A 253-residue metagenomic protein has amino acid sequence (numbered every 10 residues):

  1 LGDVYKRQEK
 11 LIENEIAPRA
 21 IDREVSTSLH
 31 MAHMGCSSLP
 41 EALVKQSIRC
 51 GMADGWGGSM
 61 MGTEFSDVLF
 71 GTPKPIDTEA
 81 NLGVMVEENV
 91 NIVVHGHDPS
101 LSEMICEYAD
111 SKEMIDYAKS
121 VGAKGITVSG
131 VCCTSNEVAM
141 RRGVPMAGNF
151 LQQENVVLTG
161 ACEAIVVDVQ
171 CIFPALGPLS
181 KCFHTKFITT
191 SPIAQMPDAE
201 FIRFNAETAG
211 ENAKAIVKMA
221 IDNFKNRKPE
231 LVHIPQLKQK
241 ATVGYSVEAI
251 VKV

Functional and structural regions predicted by a protein language model:
L1-Y5: Short, small-residue-biased leader/transition segments that mark boundaries at the very start of proteins
E13, C106, K112-S120, E211 (+2 more regions): Polar/charged alpha-helical tracts
P18-V68, D198-Y245: Helix-enriched interaction subdomains in cytosolic or periplasmic regions, typified by TIR/SEFIR signaling/NADase cores
L39-L151, N155-L158, D168-V169, A175-L176 (+2 more regions): Conserved mixed alpha/beta catalytic, RNA-binding, or beta-rich assembly cores of soluble enzyme, regulatory
L151, A161-N226: Mobile "lid/hinge" segments at catalytic clefts and subdomain interfaces of large enzymes
